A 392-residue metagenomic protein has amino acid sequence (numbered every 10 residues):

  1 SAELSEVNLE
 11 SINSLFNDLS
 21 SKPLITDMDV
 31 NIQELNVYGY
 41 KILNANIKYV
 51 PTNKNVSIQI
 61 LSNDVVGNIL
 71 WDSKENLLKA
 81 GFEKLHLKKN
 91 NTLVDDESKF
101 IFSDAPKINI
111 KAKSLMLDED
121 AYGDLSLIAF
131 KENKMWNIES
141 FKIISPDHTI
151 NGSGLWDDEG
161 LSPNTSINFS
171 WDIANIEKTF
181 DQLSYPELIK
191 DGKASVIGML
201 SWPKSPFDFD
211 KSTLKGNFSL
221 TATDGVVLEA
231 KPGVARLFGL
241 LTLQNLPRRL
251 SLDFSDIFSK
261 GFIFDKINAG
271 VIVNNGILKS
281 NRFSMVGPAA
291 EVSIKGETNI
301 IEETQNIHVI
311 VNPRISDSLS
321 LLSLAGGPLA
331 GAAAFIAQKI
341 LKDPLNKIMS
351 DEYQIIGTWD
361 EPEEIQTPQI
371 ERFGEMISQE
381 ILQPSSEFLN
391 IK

Functional and structural regions predicted by a protein language model:
A2-L15, I25-N36, L61-A121, S126-I356 (+4 more regions): Small-residue helix/turn framework positions
N36, N44-N46: Extracellular beta-sheet-rich ligand-binding/adhesion modules
A45, K54-I58, F141: N-terminal beta-strand/beta-hairpin edge segment
Y49-P51, K131: Aromatic-rich beta-strand edge motifs centered on tyrosine
D360, Q366, Q379-E380: C-terminal accessory extensions/subdomains outside the catalytic/core fold
N390-K392: Short, solvent-exposed mixed-charge patches
